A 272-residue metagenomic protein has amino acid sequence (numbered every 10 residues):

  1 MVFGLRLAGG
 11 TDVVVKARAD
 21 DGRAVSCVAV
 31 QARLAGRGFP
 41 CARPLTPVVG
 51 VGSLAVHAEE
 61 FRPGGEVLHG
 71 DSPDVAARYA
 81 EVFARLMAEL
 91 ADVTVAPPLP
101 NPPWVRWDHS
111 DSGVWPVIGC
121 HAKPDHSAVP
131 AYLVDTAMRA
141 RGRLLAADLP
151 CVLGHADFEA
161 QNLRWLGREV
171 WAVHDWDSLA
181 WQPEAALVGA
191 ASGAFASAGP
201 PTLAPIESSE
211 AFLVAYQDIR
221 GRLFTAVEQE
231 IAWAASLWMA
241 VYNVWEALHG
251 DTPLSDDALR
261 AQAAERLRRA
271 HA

Functional and structural regions predicted by a protein language model:
M1-G9, V14-V15, P44, R141-A186: Active-site acidic catalytic loop and adjacent metal/ATP-binding pocket of ATP-dependent phosphoryl transfer enzymes
R6-V95: ATP-binding pocket architecture of kinase catalytic cores
S26, R78, V82, Y132 (+3 more regions): Charged catalytic carboxylate motif
V67-A128, C151: A cross-family kinase active-site recognition segment
P116-G119, L203, V241-A272: ATP/Mg2+ or Mg2+-diphosphate-binding catalytic cores that bind nucleotide phosphates or diphosphates via glycine-rich
V117-C151, H155-E159: Loop-centered beta-sheet repeat module
A185-G221, S236-P253: Active-site activation/catalytic loop segments of kinase-like enzymes and analogous catalytic loops in related
L223-A235: All-alpha amphipathic helical-bundle segments outside canonical DNA-binding/catalytic cores that form hydrophobic
